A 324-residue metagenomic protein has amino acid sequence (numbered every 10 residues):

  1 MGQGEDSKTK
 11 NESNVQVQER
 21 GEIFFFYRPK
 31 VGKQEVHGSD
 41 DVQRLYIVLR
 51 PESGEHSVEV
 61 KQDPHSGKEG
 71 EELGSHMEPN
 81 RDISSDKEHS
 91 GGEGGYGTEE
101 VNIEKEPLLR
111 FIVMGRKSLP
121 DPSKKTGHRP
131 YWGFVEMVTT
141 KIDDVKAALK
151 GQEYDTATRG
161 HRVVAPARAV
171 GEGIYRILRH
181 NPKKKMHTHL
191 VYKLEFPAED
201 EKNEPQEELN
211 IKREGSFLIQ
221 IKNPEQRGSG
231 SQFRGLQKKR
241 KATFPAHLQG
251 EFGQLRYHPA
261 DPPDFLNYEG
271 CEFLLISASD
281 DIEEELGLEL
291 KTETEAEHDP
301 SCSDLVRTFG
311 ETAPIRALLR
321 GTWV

Functional and structural regions predicted by a protein language model:
M1-G21, Y131: Charged, compositionally biased non-catalytic regions
D6, E19-V36: Short linear interaction motifs
G21-F25, P29, I47, R307 (+2 more regions): Intrinsically disordered, low-complexity segments used for protein-protein interactions
I23-F25, I112, E272-L275: Broad, structure-driven detector of short, well-ordered beta-strand segments within folded domains
R28-F217: Acidic, polar low-complexity intrinsically disordered regions
L149-V324: A eukaryote-biased signal for long
